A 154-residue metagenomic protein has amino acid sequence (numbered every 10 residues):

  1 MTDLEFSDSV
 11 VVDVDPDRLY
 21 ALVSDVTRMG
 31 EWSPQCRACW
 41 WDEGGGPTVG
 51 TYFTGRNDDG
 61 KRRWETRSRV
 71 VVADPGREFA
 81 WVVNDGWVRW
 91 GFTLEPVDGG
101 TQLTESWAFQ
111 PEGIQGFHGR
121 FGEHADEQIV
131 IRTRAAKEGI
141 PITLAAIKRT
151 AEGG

Functional and structural regions predicted by a protein language model:
M1-E43: Hydrophobic ligand-binding cavity/cleft-lining segments
M1-V11, R134-P141, G153-G154: Hydrophobic-ligand-binding modules of eukaryotic lipid transfer/binding families
E5-S7, R63-R67, W87-G91: Short, surface-exposed coil-to-beta transition loops
P16-D17, G46-P47, V71-G76, T93-Q102 (+1 more regions): A short, structured loop/turn motif at beta-sheet edges
R18-V23, M29, F53, V70 (+2 more regions): Hydrophobic pocket/interface hotspot
W41, I142-G154: Short, highly charged C-terminal tails/helix-capping segments
T51-D58, E78-D85: Short beta-strand segments that buttress and anchor functional surface loops
V82-E138, I142, I147: Beta-strand/loop substructures that line and gate deep hydrophobic ligand-binding cavities in soluble
